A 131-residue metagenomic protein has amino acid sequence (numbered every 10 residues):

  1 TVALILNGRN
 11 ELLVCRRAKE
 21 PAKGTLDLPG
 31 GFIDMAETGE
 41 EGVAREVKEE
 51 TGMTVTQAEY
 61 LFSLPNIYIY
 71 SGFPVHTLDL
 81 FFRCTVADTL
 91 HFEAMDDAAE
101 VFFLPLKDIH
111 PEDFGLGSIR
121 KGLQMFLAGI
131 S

Functional and structural regions predicted by a protein language model:
T1-L12, R83: Conserved N-terminal beta-strand and adjoining loop/helix that marks the start of the Nudix/MutT-like hydrolase domain
N7, E11-E49: Conserved Nudix-box catalytic region and its N-terminal flanking loop in Nudix hydrolases and closely related
L12, K23, V75-F81, V101: Structural motif
G31, R45, A58, L104-K107: Structural detector for helix-capping/boundary residues
T54-S63: A short coil-to-beta-strand element that immediately follows conserved catalytic motifs
L64-H91, I130: Active-site-adjacent beta-strand/loop module that shapes the phosphate/pyrophosphate-binding cleft
H91-S131: Nudix hydrolase/Nudix homology domain
